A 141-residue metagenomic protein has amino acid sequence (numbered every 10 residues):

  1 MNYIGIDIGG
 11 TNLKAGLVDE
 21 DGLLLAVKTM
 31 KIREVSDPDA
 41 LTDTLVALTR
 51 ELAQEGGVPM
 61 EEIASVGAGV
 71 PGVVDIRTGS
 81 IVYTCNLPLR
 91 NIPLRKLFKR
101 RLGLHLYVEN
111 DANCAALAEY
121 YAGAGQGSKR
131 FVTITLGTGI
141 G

Functional and structural regions predicted by a protein language model:
N2-D43, A47, S80-Y83: Short glycine-rich, Thr/Ser-proximal phosphate-binding strand/loop in the N-terminal lobe of ATP-dependent enzymes
D7, G67-P71, T133-G139: Short beta-strand segments
T11-N12, C114, T138-I140: Conserved A3 ("GATE") glycine/threonine-rich loop of ANL adenylate-forming enzymes
L17-D19, L24-L25, M60, E109 (+1 more regions): Residue-level detection of beta-strand scaffold positions
D19, M30, E55, G123-T133: Bacterial carbohydrate/catabolite-sensing allosteric modules
E34, G72-V74, I140: Feature marks short, surface-exposed loop/turn motifs that line or immediately flank catalytic pockets and channel
P38-V46, R50, E61-V66, G72-R130: Glycine-rich phosphate-binding loop and adjoining helix at the ATP-binding site of ATP-dependent phosphoryl-transfer
Q54-M60: Surface-exposed helix-capping loop/turn segments at secondary-structure junctions
